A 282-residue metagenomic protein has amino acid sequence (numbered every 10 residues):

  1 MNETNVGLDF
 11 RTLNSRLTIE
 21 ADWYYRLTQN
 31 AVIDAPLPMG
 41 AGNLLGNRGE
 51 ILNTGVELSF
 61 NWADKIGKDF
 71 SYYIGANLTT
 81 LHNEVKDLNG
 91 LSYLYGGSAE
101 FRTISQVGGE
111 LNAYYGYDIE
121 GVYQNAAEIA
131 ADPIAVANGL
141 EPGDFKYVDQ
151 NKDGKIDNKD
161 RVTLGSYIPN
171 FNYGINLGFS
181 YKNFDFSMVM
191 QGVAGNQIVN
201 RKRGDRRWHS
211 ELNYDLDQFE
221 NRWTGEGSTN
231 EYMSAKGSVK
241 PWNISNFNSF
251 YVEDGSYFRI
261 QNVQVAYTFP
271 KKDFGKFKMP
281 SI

Functional and structural regions predicted by a protein language model:
M1-G40, T79, N83, G143: Membrane-embedded beta-barrel scaffold of Gram-negative outer-membrane proteins
M1-T18, L44-G67, V107-G116, S166-F171: Outer-membrane beta-barrel signature, preferentially recognizing the C-terminal barrel domain of Gram-negative
V6-F10, A21, L58-W62, I175-Y181 (+2 more regions): Residues on the lipid-exposed face of transmembrane beta-strands in outer-membrane beta-barrel proteins
S15-L17, K68-I74, F171, K182-F184 (+2 more regions): Outer-envelope beta-barrel architecture signal
W23-Q29, W62-D64, L78-E84, Y181-N183 (+3 more regions): Transmembrane beta-strands of outer-membrane beta-barrel pores
A35-G42, N89-A99, R203-L212: Flexible, surface-exposed loop regions and adjacent strand-edge segments of Gram-negative outer-membrane beta-barrel
G46-G49, A63-S166: Conserved small-residue
V193-I282: Extracytoplasmic gating/loop element in the C-terminal half of outer-membrane beta-barrel translocons and assembly
